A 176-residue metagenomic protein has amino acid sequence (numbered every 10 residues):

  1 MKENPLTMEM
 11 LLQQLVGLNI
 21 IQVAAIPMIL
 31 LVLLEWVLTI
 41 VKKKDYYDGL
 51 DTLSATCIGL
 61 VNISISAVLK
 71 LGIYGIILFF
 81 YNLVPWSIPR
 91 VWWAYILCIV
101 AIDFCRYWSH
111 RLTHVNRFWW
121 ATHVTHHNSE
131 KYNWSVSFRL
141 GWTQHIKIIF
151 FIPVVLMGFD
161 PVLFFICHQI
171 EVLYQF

Functional and structural regions predicted by a protein language model:
M1-N19: Short, strongly hydrophobic alpha-helical membrane anchors
E9-M10, I76-S87: Membrane-interface helix termini and inter-helical loops of multi-pass transporters
N19, V23, Y46-N62: Loop-to-helix transition at the N-terminal end of transmembrane alpha-helices
V23-L31, S64-K70: The first (N-terminal) embedded transmembrane alpha-helix
P27-T39, I73-Y74, I99-F104: Central hydrophobic cores of alpha-helical transmembrane segments in multi-pass inner-membrane proteins across all
L33-L53: Membrane-interface helix-loop junction between the first two transmembrane segments
T39-K43, I77-N82, H114-A121: Perimembrane helix-loop junctions in membrane proteins
G59-G72, V84, I88-F176: Membrane-embedded catalytic scaffold of the fatty acid hydroxylase/desaturase
